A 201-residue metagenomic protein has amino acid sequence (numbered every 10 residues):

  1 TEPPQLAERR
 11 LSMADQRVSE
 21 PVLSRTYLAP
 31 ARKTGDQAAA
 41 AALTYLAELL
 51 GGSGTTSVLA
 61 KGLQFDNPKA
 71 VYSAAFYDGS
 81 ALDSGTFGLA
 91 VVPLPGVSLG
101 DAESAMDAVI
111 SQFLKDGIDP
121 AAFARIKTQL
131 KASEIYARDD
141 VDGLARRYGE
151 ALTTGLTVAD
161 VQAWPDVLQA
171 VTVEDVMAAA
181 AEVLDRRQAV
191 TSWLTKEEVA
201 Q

Functional and structural regions predicted by a protein language model:
T1-K33, E48-G100, A122, I126 (+4 more regions): Non-catalytic beta-strand/loop surface segments
A38-A41: Zinc-dependent metallopeptidase catalytic helix centered on the HExxH motif and its immediate flanking segment
D107-I118: A common structural junction motif
R125-D142: Acidic/histidine-enriched segments that form metal/cofactor-coordinating and catalytic pocket/exosite environments
E134-A137, A163-Q169: Short, glycine/charged-rich beta-strand-loop motifs at protein surfaces that mediate ligand recognition and catalysis
T153, T157-V161: Short His/Asp/Glu-rich catalytic/ion-coordination signatures at enzyme active sites or charged loops
